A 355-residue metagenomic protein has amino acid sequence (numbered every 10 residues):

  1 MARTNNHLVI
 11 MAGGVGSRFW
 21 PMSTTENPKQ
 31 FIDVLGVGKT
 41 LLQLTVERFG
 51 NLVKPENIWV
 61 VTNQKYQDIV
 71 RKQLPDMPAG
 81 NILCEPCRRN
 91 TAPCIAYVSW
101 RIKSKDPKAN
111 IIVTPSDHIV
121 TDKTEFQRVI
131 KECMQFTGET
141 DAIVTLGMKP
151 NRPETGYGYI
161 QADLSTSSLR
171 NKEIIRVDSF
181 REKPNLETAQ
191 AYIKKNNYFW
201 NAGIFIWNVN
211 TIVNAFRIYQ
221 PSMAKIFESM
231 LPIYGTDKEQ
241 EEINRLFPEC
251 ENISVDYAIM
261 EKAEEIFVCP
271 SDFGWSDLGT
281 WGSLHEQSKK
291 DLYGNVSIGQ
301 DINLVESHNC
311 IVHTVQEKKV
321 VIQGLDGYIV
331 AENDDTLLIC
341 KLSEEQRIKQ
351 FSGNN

Functional and structural regions predicted by a protein language model:
M1-I10, R18-T25, G36-P115, T121-K131: Conserved N-terminal catalytic core of the sugar/cofactor nucleotidyltransferase
A2-N5, V209-N355: Left-handed beta-helix
M11-A12, V61, I112-P115, T145-K149 (+2 more regions): Short beta-strand segments
L42, V98, D117, I160 (+3 more regions): Residue-level signal for inorganic ion chemistry
V60, L83-C84, V113, V144-L146 (+2 more regions): General beta-strand structural signal in soluble alpha/beta enzymes
K123-N244, F267, E317, K341-L342: Conserved core of the sugar-phosphate nucleotidyltransferase
